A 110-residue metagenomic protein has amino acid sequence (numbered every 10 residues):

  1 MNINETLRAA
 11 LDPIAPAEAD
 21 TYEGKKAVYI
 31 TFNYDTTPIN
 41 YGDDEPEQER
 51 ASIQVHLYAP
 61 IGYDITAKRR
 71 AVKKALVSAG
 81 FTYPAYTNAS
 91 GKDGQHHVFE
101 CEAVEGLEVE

Functional and structural regions predicted by a protein language model:
M1-P16, N33-E110: Charged, amphipathic alpha-helical segments and their flanking helix caps
D12-A15, D20-A27: Surface-exposed, low-hydrophobicity interaction/linker segments
V28-F32: Short hydrophobic-aromatic micro-motifs
